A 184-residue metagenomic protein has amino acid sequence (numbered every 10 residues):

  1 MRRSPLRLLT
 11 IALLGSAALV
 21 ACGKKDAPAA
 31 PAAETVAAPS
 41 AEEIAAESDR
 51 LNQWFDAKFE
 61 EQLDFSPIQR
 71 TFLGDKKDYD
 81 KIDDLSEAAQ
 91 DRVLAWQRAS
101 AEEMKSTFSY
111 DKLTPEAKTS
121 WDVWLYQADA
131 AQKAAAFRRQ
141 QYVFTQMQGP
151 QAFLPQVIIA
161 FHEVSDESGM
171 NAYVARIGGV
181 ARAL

Functional and structural regions predicted by a protein language model:
M1-T10: Bacterial N-terminal signal peptides that target proteins for export
R2, G23-K25: N-terminal acidic, proline/glycine-rich, low-complexity intrinsically disordered segments
G15-S16: Residue-level signal for mature regions of secreted extracellular proteins and peptides
L19-A21: C-terminal motif of bacterial Sec signal peptides marking the signal peptidase cleavage site
D26-L184: Non-catalytic accessory/assembly modules
